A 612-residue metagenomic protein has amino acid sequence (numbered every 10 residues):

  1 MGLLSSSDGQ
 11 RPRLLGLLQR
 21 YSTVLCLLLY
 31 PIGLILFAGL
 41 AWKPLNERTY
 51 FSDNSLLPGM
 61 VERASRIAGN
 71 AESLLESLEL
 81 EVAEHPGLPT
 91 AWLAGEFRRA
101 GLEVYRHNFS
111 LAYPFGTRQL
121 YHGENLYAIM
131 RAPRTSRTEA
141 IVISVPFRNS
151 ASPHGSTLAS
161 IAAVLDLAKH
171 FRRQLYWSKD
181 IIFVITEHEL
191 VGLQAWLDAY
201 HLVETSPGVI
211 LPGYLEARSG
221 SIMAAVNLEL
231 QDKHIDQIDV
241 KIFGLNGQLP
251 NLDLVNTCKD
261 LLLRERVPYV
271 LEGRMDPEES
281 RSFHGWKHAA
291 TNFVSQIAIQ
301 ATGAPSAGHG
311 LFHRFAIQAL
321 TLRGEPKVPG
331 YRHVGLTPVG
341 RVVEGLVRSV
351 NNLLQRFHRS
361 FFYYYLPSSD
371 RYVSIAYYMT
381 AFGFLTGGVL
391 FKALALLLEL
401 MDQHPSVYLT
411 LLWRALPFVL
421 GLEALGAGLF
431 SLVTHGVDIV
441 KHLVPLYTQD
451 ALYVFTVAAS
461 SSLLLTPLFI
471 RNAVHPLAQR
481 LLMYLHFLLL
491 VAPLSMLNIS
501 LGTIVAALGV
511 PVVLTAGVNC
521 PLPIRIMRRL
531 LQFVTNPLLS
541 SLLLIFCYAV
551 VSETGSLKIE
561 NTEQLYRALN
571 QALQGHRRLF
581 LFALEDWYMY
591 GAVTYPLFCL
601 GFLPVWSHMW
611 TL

Functional and structural regions predicted by a protein language model:
G2-K43, I375-L612: Alpha-helical transmembrane segments of integral membrane proteins
G2-T23, R66-P133: A non-catalytic alpha/beta surface segment that caps or lines the substrate-entry region of metallo-dependent hydrolase
R13, P31-L88, G308, G324 (+1 more regions): N-terminal capping segment at the start of a domain
E62-A64, L75-L88, Y113-G116, P146-L158 (+4 more regions): Second-shell loop/turn segments in exported
A128, I143-Q194, S460-T466, A492-P493 (+2 more regions): Alpha-helical metal-binding/catalytic segments enriched in His/Glu/Asp
S150-D253: Acidic/histidine-rich catalytic neighborhood of metal-dependent amide-processing enzymes
A224, L230-R359: Active-site-adjacent substrate-binding region of metalloamidase/peptidase-like peptide-processing proteins
N292-V294, A304, G310, R314-L446: Non-cytosolic juxtamembrane linkers/loops that tether extracellular or periplasmic domains to nearby transmembrane
